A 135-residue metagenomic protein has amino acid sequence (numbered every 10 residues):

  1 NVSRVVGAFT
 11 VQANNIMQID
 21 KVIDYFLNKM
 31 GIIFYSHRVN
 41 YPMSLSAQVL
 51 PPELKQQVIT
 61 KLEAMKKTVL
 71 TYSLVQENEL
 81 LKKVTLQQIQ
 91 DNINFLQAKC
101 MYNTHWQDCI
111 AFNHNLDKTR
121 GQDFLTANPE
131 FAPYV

Functional and structural regions predicted by a protein language model:
N1-R120: Conserved C-terminal portion of the radical SAM core fold that forms the substrate/S-adenosylmethionine-binding
L116, R120-Y134: C-terminal, charge/polar-rich interaction regions
